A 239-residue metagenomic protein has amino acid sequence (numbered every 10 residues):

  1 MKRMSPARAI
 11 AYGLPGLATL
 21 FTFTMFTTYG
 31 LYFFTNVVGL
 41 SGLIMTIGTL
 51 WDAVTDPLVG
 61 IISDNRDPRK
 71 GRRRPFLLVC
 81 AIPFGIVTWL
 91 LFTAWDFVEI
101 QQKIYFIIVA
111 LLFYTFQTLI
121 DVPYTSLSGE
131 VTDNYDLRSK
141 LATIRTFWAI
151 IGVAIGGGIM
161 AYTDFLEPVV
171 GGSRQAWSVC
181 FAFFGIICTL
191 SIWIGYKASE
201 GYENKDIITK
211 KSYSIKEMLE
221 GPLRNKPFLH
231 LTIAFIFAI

Functional and structural regions predicted by a protein language model:
M1-I239: Membrane-embedded alpha-helical bundles of multi-pass transporters/translocases, especially carrier/permease families
